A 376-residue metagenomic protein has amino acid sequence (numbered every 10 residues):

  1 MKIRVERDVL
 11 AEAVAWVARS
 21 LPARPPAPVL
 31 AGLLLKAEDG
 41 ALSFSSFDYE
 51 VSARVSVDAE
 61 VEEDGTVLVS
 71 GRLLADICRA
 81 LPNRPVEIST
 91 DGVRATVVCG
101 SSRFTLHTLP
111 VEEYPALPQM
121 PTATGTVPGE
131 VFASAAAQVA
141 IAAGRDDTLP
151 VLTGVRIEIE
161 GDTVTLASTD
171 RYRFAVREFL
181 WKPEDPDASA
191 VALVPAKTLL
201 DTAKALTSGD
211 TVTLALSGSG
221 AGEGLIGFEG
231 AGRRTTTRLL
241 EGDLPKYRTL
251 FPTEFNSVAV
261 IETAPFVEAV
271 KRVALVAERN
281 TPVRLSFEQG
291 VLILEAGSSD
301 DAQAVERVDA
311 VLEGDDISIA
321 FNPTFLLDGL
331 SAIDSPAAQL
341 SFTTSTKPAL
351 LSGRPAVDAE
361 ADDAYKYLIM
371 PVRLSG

Functional and structural regions predicted by a protein language model:
M1-G376: Structural preference for solvent-exposed beta-strand-turn elements and adjacent flexible terminal/loop segments within
